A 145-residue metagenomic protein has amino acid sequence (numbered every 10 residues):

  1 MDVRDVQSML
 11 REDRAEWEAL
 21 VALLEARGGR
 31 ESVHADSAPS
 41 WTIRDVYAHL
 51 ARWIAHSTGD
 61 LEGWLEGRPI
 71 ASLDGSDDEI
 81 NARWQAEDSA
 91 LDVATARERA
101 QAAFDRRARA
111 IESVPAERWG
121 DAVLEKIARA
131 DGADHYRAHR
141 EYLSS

Functional and structural regions predicted by a protein language model:
M1-M9, H56-A103: Short, helix-capping/interhelical loops that line the mouth of catalytic, cofactor-, or ligand-binding pockets
M1-R30, R52-G63, D134: Alpha-helical bundle segments that constitute or directly flank the non-heme di-iron/ferroxidase center
V6, L10-D13, I43, V93-A100 (+2 more regions): Hydrophobic packing residues in well-ordered alpha-helices of helical domains and bundles
E25-G28, D92, P115: Residues that cap or delimit alpha-helices
R30-A35, L91-T95: Short helix-to-loop capping/linker segments positioned immediately adjacent to catalytic or ligand/cofactor-binding
S32-E79, A116-S145: Short, contiguous alpha-helical
R107-R109: Eukaryotic intrinsically disordered, low-complexity tracts enriched in Ser/Pro/Thr/Gly and charged residues that serve
